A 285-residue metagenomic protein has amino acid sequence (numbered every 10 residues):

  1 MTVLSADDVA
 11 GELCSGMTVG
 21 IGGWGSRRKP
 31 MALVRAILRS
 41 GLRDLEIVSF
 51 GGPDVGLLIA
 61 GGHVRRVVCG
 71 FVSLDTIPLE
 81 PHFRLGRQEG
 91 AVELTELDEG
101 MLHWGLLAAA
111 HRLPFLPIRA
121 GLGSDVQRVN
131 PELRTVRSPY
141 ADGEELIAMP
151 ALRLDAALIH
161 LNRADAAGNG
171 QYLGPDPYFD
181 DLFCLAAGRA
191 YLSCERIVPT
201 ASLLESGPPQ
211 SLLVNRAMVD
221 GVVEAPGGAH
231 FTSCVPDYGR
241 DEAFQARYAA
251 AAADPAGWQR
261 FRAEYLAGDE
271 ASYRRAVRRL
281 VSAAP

Functional and structural regions predicted by a protein language model:
M1-P285: Conserved alpha/beta enzyme-core scaffold
